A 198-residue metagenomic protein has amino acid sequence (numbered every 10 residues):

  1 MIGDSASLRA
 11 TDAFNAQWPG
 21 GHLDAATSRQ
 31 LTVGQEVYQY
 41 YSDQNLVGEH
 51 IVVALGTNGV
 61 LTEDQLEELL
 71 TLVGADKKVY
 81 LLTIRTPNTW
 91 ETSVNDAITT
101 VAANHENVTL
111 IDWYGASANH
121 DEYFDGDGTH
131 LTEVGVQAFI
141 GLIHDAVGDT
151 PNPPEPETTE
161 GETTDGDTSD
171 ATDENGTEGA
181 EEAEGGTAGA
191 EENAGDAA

Functional and structural regions predicted by a protein language model:
M1-E68, T86-S93: Conserved SGNH/GDSL esterase-like catalytic core that processes O-acyl groups on lipids and polysaccharides
R9, T62, V134, G141 (+3 more regions): Residues at secondary-structure transition points
P19-G21, L46-I51, A75-Y80, H105-T109 (+1 more regions): Loop/turn elements at helix/coil->beta-strand transitions in domains of secreted/extracellular proteins
D24-A26, L82, I111-A116: Conserved beta-strand termini and adjacent loop/short-helix elements that scaffold enzyme active sites in alpha/beta
E67-D76: Catalytic-core regions built around general acid/base machinery
T92-G161, D165, G176: Catalytic His-Asp segment of secreted/periplasmic serine-dependent ester chemistry enzymes
P151-A198: Ser/Thr/Gly/Pro-rich low-complexity, disordered linker/stalk segments of secreted and cell-surface proteins
